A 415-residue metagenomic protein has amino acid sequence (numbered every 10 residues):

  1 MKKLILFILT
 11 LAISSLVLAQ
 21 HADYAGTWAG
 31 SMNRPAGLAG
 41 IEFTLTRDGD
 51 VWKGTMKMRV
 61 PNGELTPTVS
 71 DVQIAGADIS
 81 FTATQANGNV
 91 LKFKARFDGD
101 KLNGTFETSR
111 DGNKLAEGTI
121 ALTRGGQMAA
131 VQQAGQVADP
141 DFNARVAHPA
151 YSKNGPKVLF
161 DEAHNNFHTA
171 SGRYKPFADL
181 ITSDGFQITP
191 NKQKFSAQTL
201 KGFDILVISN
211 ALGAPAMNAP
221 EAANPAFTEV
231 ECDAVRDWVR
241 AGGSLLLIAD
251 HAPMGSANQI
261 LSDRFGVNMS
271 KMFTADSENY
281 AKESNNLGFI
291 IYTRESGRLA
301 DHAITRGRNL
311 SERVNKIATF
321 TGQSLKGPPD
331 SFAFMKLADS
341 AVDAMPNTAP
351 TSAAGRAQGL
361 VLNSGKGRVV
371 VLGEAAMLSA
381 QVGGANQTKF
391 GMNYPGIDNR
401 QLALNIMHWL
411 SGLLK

Functional and structural regions predicted by a protein language model:
M1-L4: Positively charged n-region of N-terminal signal peptides that target proteins for export
L6-F7, V17: Cleavable N-terminal signal peptides
T10-L11: Short, linear, compositionally biased motifs with a strong N-terminal bias
L18-Q20, S171: Alpha-helical interaction segments
Q20-G126: Central antiparallel beta-sheet cores of small beta-barrel/beta-sandwich binding domains
M128-K415: Short, surface-exposed patches at the edges or C-terminal ends of soluble domains, predominantly
